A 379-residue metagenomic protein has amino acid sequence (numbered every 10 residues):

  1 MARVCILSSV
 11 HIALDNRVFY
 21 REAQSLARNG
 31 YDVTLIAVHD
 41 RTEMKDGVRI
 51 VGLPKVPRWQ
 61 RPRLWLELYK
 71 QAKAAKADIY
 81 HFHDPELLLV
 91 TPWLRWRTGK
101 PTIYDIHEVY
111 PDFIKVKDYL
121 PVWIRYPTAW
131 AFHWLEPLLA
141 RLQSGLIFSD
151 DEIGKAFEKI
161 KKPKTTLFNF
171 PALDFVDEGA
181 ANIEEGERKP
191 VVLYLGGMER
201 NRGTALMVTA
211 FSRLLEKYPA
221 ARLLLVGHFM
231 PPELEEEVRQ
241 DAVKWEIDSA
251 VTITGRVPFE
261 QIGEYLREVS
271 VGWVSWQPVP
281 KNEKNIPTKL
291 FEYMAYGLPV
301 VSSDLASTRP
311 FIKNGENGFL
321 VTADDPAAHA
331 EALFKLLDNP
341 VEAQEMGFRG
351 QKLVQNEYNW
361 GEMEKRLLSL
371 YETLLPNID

Functional and structural regions predicted by a protein language model:
C5, E184-F211, L223-L224: Conserved donor-binding/catalytic core segment of Leloir-type glycosyltransferases
Q24, W65-K73, W93-R97, Y110 (+3 more regions): Membrane-proximal helix-turn-helix segments that form the acceptor-binding/catalytic region of lipid-linked
Y31, E158, F170-K189, G203 (+2 more regions): Acidic anion/phosphate-binding donor-loop and adjacent secondary structure in glycosyltransferase catalytic cores
D40-R41, R222-E237, G255: Glycosyltransferase donor-sugar binding loop
P232-E235, D248-P258, Y265, F319-L320: Active-site donor-binding acidic/aromatic loop of nucleotide-activated sugar and phosphosugar transferases involved
G272-V274, E292-A295, P299-S302: Short hydrophobic beta-strand element within catalytic cores of glycosyltransferases and related nucleotide-activated
I312-G315, F319-P326, K335-V341, N356: Conserved acidic donor-binding segment of nucleotide-sugar-dependent glycosyltransferases
A328, K335, E342-E357, R366-S369: A short, well-ordered alpha-helix in the C-terminal region of glycosyltransferases
